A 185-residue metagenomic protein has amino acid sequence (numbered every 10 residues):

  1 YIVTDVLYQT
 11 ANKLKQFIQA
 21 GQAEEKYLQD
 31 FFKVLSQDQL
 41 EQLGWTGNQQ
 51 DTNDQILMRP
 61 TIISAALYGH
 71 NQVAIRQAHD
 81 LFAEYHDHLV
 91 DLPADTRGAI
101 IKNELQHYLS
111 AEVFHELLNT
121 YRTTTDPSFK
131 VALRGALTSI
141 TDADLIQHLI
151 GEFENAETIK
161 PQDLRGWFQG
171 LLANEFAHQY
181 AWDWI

Functional and structural regions predicted by a protein language model:
Y1-I185: Long, ordered, helix-rich scaffold segments
